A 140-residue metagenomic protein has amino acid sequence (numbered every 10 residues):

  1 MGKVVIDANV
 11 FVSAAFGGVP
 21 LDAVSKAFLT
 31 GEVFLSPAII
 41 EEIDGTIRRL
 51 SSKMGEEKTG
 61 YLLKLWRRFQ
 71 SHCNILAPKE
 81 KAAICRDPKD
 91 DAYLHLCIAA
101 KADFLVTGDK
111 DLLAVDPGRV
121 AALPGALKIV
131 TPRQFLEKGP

Functional and structural regions predicted by a protein language model:
M1-L35: Short, well-structured N-terminal submotif of metal-dependent ribonuclease cores
D7-A8, S36, G108-D109, T131: A secondary-structure boundary/capping signal
F11-A14, M54, E80-R86: Short, flexible loop segments at the rims of nucleotide/cofactor-binding pockets, characterized by
A15-F16, I47, D116: Short, flexible helix/strand-to-coil boundary loops that buttress conserved ligand/catalytic motifs in alpha/beta
A27-E32, P37-E80: PIN-domain endoribonuclease scaffold, especially VapC-family toxins
E41-E42, A82-C85, P132-P140: A short acidic, often aromatic-flanked loop/helix-cap motif at beta-alpha or helix-coil junctions that lines enzyme
S71-A114: Active-site neighborhoods of divalent-metal-dependent phosphate/nucleic-acid chemistry enzymes
A100, F104, K110-P140: Acidic, PIN/NYN-like endoribonuclease modules and their adjacent C-terminal/linker elements
